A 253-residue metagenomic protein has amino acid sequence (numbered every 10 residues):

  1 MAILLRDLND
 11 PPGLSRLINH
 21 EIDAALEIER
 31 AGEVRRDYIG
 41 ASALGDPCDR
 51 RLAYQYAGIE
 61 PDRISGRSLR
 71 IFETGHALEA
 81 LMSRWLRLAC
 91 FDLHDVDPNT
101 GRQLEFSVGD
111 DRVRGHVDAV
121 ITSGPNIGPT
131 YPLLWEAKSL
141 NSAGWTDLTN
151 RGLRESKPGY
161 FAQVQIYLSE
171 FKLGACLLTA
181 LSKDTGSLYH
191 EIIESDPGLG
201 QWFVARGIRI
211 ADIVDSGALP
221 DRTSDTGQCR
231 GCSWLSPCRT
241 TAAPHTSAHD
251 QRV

Functional and structural regions predicted by a protein language model:
M1-L134, N141-A143: Metal-dependent nuclease catalytic cores that hydrolyze phosphodiester bonds in DNA/RNA, characterized by
L5, D147, R151-F161, I166-V253: Metal-dependent nuclease catalytic regions and adjoining charged, substrate-binding loops involved in nucleic-acid end
G40, S65, S123, S139-N141 (+4 more regions): Alpha-helix initiation/capping motif
Q55-Y56, K138, L181, L235: Structured loops at beta-to-helix junctions and adjacent beta-edge loops in soluble globular domains
H94-D95, L134-E136, A175-A180: A structural signal for short, well-ordered beta-strand segments and their strand-loop junctions that often border
P98-N99, K138-L140, E170, L181-K183: An acidic- and aromatic-residue-enriched active-site/binding cleft used to recognize and process polar
